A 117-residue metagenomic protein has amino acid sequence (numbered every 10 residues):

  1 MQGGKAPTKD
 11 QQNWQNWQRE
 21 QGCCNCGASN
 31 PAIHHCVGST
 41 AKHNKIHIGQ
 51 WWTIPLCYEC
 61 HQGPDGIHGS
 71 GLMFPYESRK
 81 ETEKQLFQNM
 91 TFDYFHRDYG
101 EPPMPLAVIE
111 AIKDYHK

Functional and structural regions predicted by a protein language model:
M1-W14, K117: Arg/Lys-rich, low-complexity, intrinsically disordered N-terminal tails that contact nucleic acids
Q2, P7, T40-A41, R79: Generic preference for well-ordered secondary structure
T8-H34, E59: Short cysteine-rich loop/turn motifs with clustered Cys
Q18-E20, G49-W52: Short connector loops at helix/strand junctions that flank enzyme active sites, especially segments positioning acidic
N30-N44: Short recognition patches in nucleic-acid-associated and regulatory proteins
H43-W51, Q62-K117: Polybasic, low-complexity binding patches
